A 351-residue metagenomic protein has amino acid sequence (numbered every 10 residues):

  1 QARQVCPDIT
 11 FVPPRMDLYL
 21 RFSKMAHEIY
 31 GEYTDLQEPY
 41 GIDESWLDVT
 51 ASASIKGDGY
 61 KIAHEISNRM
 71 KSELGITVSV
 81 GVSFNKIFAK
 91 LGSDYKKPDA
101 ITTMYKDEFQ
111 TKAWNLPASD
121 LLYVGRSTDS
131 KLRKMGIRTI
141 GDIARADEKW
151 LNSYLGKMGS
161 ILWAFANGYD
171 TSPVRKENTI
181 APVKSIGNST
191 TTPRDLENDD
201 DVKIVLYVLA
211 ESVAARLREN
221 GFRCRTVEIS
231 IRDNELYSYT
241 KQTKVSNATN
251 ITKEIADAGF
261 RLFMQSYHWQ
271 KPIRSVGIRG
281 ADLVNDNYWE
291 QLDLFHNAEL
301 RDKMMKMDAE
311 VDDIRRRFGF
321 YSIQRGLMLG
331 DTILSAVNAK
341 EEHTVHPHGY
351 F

Functional and structural regions predicted by a protein language model:
Q1-A164, E177, A215, A298-F351: Gly/Gly-Pro- and Ser/Thr-rich, intrinsically disordered tail segments characteristic of DNA damage-repair and tolerance
Y40-E44, S83-K86, F222-T226, K271-S275: Short Gly/Ser/Thr- and Asp/Glu-enriched loop/turn motifs at secondary-structure junctions
S45-A51, T240-T243, E290-H296: Short, hydrophobic beta-strand segments
S54, I87, L236, N285-D286: Short, acidic Gly/Pro/Ser/Thr-rich loop/turn segments
V78, D99, R225-V227, V276 (+1 more regions): Change "...and in nucleic-acid phosphodiester-cleaving endonucleases..." to "...and in nucleic-acid processing enzymes
F84-K86, G168, A281: Short glycine-enriched loops at secondary-structure junctions
T128-I273, H346: DNA-contacting surface of Y-family translesion DNA polymerases
F260-R317: C-terminal hydrophobic structural anchor segments that stabilize assembly/packing rather than catalytic chemistry
